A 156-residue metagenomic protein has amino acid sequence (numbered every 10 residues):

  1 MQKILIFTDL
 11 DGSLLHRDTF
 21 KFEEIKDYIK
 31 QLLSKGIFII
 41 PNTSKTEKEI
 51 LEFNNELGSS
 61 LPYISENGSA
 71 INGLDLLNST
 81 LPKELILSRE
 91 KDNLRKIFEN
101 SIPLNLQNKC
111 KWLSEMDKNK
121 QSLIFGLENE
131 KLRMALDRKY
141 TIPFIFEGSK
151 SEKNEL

Functional and structural regions predicted by a protein language model:
M1-K3, G36, S60, K139: A general structural motif
Q2-T19, P41: Asp-based phosphoryl-transfer active-site loop
D11, T46, G68, G148-S149: Short, glycine/serine-rich, charged loops/turns that create anion-binding and catalytic segments at active sites
D18, S88-E90, F144-E147: Conserved beta-strand/loop elements of the cytosolic catalytic core of P-type E1-E2 ATPases, chiefly in the P-domain
F22-E115: Active-site phosphate-binding/coordination module
Q107-L156: Conserved acidic, metal-coordinating active-site core of Asp-based, Mg2+-dependent phosphoryl-transfer enzymes
